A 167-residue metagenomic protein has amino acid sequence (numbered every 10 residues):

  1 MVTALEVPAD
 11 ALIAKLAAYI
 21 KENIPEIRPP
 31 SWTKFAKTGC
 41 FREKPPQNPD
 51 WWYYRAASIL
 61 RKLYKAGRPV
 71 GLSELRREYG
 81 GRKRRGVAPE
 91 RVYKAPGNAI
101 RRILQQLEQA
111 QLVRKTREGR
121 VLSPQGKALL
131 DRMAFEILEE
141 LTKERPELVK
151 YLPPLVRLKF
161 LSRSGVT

Functional and structural regions predicted by a protein language model:
M1-R42, P46: Eukaryotic partner-binding/assembly regions in large regulatory complexes
I27-R77: Short alpha-helical segments that sit at the start of domains
P69-R91: Short acidic, hydrophobic short linear motifs in intrinsically disordered regions
L72, R101-Q105: Short, hydrophobic-biased segments on the C-terminal half of alpha helices that form "recognition helices"
G86-E90, R114-R120: Short conserved catalytic/interaction loops centered on acidic-Pro-aromatic/His motifs
N98: Basic, low-complexity intrinsically disordered segments
L104-E118: A short, conserved structural fragment
P124-T167: Short, amphipathic alpha-helical interaction segments positioned at domain boundaries
